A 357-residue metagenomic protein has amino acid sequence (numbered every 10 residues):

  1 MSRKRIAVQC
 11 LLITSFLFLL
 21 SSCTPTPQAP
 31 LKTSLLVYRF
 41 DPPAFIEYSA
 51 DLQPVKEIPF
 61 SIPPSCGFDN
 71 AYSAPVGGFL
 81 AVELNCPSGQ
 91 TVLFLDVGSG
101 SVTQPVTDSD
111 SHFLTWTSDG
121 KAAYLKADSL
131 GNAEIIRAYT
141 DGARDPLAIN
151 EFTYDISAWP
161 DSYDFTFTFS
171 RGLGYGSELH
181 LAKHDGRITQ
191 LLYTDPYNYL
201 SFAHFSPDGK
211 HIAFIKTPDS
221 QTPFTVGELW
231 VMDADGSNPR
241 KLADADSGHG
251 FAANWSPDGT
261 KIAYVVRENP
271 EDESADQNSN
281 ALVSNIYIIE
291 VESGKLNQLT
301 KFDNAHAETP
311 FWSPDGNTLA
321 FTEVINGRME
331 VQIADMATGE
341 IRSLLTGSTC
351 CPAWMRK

Functional and structural regions predicted by a protein language model:
S2-L11: Bacterial N-terminal signal peptides that target proteins for export
C10-S21: Bacterial N-terminal signal peptides
C23-K357: Sequence signature of WD/YWTD-type beta-propeller architectures
